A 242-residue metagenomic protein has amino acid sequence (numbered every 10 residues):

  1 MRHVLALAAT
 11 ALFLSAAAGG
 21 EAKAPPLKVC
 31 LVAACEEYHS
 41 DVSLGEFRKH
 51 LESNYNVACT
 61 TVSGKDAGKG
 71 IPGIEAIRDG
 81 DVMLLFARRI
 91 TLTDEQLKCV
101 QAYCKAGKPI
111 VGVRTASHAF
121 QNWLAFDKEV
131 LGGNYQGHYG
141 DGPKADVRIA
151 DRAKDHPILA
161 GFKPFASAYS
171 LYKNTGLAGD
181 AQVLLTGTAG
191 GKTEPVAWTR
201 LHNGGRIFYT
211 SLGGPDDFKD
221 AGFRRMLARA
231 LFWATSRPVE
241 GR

Functional and structural regions predicted by a protein language model:
M1-V4: Positively charged n-region of N-terminal signal peptides that target proteins for export
A6-S15: Bacterial N-terminal signal peptides
E21-G80, P238-V239: Aromatic-Pro/Gly-enriched surface loop or interdomain linker that acts as a lid/target-recognition segment
A22-L27, S53-N54, S63, E75 (+2 more regions): Extracellular ligand-binding/catalytic regions of CAZymes and related secreted enzymes and adhesion modules
P25, L44, V113-G191, G241-R242: An acidic, glycine-rich "communication" segment
C30-C35, A76-W123, G204: Short alpha-beta junction capping motif
C35-Y38, K65-G68, R88-L92, I110 (+4 more regions): Solvent-exposed loop/turn segments at secondary-structure junctions within structured extracellular/periplasmic domains
D41-L44, R48, L97-Q101, W123 (+1 more regions): Extracytoplasmic/secreted envelope proteins and their assembly/folding machinery, especially bacterial periplasmic
